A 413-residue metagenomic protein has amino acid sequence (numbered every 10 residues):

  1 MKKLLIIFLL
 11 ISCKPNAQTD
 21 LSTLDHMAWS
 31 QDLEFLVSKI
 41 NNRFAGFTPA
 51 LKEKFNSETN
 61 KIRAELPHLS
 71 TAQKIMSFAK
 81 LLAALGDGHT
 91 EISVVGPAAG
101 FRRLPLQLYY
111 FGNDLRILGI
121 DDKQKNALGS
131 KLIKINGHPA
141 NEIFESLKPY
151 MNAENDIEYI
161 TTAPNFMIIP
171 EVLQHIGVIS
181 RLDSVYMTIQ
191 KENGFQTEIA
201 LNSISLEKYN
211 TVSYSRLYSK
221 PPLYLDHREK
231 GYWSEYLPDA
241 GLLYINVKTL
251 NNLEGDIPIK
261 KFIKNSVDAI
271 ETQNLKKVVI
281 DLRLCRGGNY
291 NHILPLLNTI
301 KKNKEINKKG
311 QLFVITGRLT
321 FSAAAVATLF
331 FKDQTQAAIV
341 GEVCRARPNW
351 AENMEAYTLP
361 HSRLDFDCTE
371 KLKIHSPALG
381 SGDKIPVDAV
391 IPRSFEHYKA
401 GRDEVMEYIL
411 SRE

Functional and structural regions predicted by a protein language model:
M1-L4, Q18: Positively charged n-region of N-terminal signal peptides that target proteins for export
K3-S12: Sec-dependent N-terminal signal peptides
S12, K123, A140, T320 (+1 more regions): Surface-exposed, flexible loop/turn segments at secondary-structure boundaries
S12-C13, N291: Alpha-helical transmembrane segments and their juxtamembrane interfaces
A17-K277, K308: Flexible, low-complexity junctional segments that flank or bridge functional domains
T19-V37, Y224, K230-E413: C-terminal "post-core" interaction segments
